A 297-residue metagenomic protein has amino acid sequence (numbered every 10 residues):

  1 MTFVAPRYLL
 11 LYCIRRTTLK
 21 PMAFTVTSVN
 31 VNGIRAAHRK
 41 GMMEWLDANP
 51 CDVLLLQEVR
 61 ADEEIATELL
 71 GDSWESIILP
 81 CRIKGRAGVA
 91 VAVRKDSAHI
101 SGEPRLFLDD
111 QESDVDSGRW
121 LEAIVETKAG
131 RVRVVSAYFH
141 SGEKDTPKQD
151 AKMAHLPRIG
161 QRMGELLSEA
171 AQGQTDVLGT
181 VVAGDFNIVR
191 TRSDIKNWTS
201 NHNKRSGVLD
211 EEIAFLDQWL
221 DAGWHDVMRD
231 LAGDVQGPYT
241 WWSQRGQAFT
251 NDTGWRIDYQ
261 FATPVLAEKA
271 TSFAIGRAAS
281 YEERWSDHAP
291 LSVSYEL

Functional and structural regions predicted by a protein language model:
F3-S76, C81-V89: N-terminal, active-site-proximal structural segment of metallo-dependent hydrolase catalytic domains
V26-V31, W45-E64, A123, V134 (+5 more regions): Active-site beta-strand/loop signature of hydrolases that rely on acidic residues for catalysis
E58, P104-D109, D226-Q236, F273-R277: Acidic carboxylate-rich catalytic motifs and surrounding loops in phosphoryl-/glycosyl-chemistry enzymes
V59-K144: Structured beta-strand-rich core segments of catalytic domains in phosphoester-bond hydrolases
S73-E75, H155-I257: Metal-dependent phosphoesterases centered on the DNase I-like endonuclease/exonuclease/phosphatase
K84-G102, P238, R245-K269, Y295: Conserved beta strand-loop-helix elements of the APE1-like EEP
L106-S113, F139-G160, T199-K204: Surface-exposed cleft-lining segments at the edges of enzyme active sites
A274-L297: Surface polyanion/phosphate-binding segment centered on an Asp-His-Pro turn
